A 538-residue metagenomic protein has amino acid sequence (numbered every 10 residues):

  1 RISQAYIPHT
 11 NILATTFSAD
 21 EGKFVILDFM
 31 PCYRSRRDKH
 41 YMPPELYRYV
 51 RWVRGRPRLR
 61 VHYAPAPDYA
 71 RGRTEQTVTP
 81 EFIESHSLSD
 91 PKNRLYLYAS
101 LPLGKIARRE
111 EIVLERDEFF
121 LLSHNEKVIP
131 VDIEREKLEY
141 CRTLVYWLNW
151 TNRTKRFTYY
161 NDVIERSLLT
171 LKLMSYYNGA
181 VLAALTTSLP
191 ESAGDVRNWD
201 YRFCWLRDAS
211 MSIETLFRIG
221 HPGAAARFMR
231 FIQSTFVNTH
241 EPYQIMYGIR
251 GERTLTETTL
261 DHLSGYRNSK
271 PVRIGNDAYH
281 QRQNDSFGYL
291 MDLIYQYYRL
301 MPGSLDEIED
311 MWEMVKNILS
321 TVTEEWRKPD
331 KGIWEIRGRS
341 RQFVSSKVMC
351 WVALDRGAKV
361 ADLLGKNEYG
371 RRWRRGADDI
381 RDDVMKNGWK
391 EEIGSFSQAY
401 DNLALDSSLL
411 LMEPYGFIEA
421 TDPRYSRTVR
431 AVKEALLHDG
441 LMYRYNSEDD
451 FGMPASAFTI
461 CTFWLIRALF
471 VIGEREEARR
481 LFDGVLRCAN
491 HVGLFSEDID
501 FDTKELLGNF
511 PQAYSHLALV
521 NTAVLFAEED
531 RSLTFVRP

Functional and structural regions predicted by a protein language model:
R1-P538: Acidic, mature catalytic/reactive cores of soluble proteins
